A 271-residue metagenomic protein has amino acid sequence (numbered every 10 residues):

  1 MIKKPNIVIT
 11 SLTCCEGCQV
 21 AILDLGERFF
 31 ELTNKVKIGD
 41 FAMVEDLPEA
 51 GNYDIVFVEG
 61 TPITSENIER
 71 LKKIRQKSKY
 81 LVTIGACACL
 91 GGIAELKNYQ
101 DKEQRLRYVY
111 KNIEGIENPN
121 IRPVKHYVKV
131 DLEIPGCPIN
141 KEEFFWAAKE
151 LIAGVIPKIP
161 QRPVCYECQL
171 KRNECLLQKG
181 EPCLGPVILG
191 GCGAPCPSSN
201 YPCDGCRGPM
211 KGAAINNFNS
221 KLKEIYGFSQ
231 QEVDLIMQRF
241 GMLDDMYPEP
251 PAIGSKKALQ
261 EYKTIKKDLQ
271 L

Functional and structural regions predicted by a protein language model:
M1-F57, P62, N67-Y80, E103-L271: Iron-sulfur (Fe-S) cluster-binding modules
C87-G92: Short gly/pro/ser/thr-enriched loop/turn and capping motifs at secondary-structure boundaries
E95-L96: Active-site-proximal loop->helix
Q100: Short beta-strand elements at the ligand-binding edges of bilobed clamshell
